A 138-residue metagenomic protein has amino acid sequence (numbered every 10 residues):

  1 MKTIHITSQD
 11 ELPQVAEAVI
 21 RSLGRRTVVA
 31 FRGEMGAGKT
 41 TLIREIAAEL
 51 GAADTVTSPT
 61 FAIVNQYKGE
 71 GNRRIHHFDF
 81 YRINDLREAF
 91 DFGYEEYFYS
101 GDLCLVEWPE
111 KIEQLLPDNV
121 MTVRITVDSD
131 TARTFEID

Functional and structural regions predicted by a protein language model:
M1-A18: N-terminal pre-Walker A segment at the start of P-loop NTPase domains
K2-H5, A48, R87-A89, E95-D138: Short phosphate-coordinating micro-motif centered on Lys-Gly-acidic
V19-R26: Phosphate-binding P-loop
V29-F31: Hydrophobic anchor at the beta1->P-loop junction of P-loop NTPases
M35: The conserved Walker
K39: Conserved lysine of the Walker
A52-Y67: Short beta-strand-centered segment that lines the nucleotide-binding/catalytic pocket of NTP-utilizing
